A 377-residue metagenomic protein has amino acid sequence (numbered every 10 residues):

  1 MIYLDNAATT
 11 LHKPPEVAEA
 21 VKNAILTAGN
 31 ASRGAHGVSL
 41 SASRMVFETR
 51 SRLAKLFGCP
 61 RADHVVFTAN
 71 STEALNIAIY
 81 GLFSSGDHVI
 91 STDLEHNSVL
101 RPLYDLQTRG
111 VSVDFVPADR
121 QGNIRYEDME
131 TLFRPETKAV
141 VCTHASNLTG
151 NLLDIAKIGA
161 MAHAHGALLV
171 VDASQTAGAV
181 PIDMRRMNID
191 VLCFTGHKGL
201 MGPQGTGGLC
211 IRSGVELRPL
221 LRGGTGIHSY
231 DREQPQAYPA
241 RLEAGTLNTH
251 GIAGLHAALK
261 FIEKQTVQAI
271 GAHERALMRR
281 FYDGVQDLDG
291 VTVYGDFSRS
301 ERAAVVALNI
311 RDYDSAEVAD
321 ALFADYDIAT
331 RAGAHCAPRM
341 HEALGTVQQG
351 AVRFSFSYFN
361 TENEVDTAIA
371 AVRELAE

Functional and structural regions predicted by a protein language model:
M1-E377: Pyridoxal 5′-phosphate
